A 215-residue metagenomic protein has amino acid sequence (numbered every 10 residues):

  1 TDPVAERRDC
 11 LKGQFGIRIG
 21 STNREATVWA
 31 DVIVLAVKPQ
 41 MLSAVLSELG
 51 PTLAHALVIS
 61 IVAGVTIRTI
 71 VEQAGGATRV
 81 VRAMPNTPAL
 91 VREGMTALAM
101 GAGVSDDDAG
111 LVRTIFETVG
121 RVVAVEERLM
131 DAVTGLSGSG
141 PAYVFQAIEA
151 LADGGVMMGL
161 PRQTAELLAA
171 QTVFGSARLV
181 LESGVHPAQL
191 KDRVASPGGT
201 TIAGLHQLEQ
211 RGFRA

Functional and structural regions predicted by a protein language model:
T1-K12: NAD(P)-binding Rossmann-fold cofactor-contacting core
R8, A26, P161-L168, L190 (+1 more regions): Small-residue helix-packing motif on alpha-helices
F15, T22-L98, A102: Rossmann-like NAD(P)(H) cofactor-binding subdomain of soluble oxidoreductases
R18-N23, V123-V125: Short acidic-hydrophobic, aromatic-tinged amphipathic segments that line or gate anion-handling sites
T69-R79, M95-V133, V144-E182: Internal alpha-helical scaffold of NAD(P)-dependent oxidoreductase catalytic cores
V81, M130-G135, P187-D192: Short pre-catalytic strand/loop immediately N-terminal to key active-site residues, enriched for Gly-Thr
G140: Aromatic-residue-lined binding/catalytic grooves and analogous aromatic/hydrophobic interfacial grooves in multimeric
A170-A215: NAD(P)-dependent Rossmann-like dehydrogenase/reductase catalytic/cofactor-binding core
